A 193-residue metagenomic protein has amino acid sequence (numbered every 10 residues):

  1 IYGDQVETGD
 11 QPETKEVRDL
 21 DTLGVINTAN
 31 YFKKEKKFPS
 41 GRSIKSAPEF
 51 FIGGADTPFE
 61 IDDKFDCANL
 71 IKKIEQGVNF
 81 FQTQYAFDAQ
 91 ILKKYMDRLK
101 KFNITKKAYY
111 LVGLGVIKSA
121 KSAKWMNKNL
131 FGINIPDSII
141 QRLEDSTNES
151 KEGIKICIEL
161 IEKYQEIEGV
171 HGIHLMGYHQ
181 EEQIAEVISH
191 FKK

Functional and structural regions predicted by a protein language model:
G3-Q5, E16-A47, A55-E60, F102-L160 (+2 more regions): Active-site pocket-lining/capping segments in soluble small-molecule metabolic enzymes
D10-L20, T57, N79-Q84: Flexible, glycine/proline-enriched loop segments at strand-loop-helix junctions that form or flank small-ligand binding
Q11-P12, K64-F65, K93-K94, K121-L130 (+1 more regions): Short, well-ordered secondary-structure micro-motifs
D62-I74, I154-Y164: Short, acidic/polar
K73, G77, V112, I173: Conserved, mostly hydrophobic/aromatic
Q76, I167-E168: Structural motif
N79-A89, G172-G177: Catalytic beta/alpha-barrel core
I167, L175-K193: C-terminal/domain-terminus segments
